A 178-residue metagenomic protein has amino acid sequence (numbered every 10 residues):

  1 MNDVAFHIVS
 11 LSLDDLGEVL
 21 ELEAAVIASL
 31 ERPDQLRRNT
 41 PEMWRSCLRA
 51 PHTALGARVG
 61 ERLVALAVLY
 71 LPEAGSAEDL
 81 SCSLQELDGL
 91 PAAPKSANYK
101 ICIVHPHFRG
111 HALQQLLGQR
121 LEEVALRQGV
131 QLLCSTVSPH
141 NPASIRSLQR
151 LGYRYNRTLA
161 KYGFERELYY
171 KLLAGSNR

Functional and structural regions predicted by a protein language model:
M1-A28, S176-R178: Conserved N-terminal entry element of GNAT/NAT acetyltransferase domains
V4, E61-L66, A97: Glycine-rich phosphate/pyrophosphate-binding loop shared by adenosine-nucleotide-utilizing enzymes
R32-G60, V68: Active-site rim helix/loop that mediates acceptor-substrate recognition in acyltransferases
V68-I101: Conserved acyl-donor/pantetheine-binding loop and adjacent beta-alpha core of acyl/acetyltransferases and related
I101-V104, G110-E123, R146, R150: Conserved acetyl-CoA-binding loop-helix of GNAT-fold acetyltransferases
A125-V137: Conserved GNAT acetyl-CoA-binding A-motif
R127, P139-R157: Conserved active-site alpha-helix within GNAT-family acetyltransferase domains
K161-R178: C-terminal "cap" of GNAT-fold acetyltransferases
